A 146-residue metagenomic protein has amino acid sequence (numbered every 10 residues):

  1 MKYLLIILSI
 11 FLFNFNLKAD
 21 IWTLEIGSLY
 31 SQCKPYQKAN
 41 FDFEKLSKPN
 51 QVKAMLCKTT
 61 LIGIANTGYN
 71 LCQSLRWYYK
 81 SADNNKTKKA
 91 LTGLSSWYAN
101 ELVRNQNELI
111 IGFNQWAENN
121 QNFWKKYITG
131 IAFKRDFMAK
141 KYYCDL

Functional and structural regions predicted by a protein language model:
Y3-N16: Sec-dependent N-terminal signal peptides
N14-L17, K58-G63, K134-F137: Generic hydrophobic/packing signal
I21-W22, S28-D42, G68-L146: Compact alpha-helical subdomains of small soluble proteins
L24, S28, Q51-T59, F133: Short, well-structured alpha-helical interface segments that form or flank functional binding sites
E44-L75: N-terminal, post-signal-peptide region of Sec/Tat-exported proteins
